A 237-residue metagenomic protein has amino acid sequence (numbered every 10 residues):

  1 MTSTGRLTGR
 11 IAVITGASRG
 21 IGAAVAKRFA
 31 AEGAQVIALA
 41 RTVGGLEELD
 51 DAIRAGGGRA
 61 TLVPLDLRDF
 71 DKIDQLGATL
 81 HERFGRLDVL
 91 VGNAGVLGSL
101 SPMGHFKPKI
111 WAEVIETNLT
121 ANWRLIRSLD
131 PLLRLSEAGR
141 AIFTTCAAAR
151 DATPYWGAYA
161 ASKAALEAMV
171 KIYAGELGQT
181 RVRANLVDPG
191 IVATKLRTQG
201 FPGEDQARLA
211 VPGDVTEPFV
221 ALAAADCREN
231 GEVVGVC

Functional and structural regions predicted by a protein language model:
R10, G57-R59, R86-L87, L133-A147 (+2 more regions): Active-site loop of short-chain dehydrogenase/reductase
I11, S18-R19: Conserved glycine-rich cofactor-binding loop
E32-E48: Conserved glycine-rich Rossmann-like NAD(P)H-binding loop of the short-chain dehydrogenase/reductase
G44, P64-Q75, P108: The beta1-alpha1 cofactor-binding region of Rossmann-like NAD(H)/NADP(H)-dependent oxidoreductases
V96, R134, G139-Q179, I191-V192: Catalytic loop of short-chain dehydrogenase/reductase
S101-M103, K107-I115: Substrate-binding pocket helix/loop in short-chain dehydrogenase/reductase
Q179, L186-V187, T194, G203-C237: C-terminal helical subdomain
